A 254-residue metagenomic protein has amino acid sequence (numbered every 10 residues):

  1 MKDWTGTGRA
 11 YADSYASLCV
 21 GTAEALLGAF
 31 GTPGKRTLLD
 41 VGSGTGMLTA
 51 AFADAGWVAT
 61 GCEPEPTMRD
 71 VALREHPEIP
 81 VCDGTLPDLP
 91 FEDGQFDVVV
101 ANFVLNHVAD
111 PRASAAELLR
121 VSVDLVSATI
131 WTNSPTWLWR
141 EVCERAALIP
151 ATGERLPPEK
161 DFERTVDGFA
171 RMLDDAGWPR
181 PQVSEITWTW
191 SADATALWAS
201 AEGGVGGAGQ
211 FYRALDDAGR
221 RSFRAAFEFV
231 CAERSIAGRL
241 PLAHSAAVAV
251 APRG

Functional and structural regions predicted by a protein language model:
M1-G34, M47-A51, T67-E75: Conserved class I S-adenosyl-L-methionine
C19, T45-M47, K160-G254: Conserved Class I S-adenosyl-L-methionine
K35-T37, D124: Nucleotide donor/acceptor-binding cores
T37-D88: Class I SAM-dependent methyltransferase SAM/SAH-binding core
V100: A conserved beta-strand element that flanks and buttresses the S-adenosyl-L-methionine
F103-V104: Short catalytic micro-motifs in class I SAM-dependent methyltransferases
V108-E117: A short, conserved alpha-helix within the catalytic core of class I
R112, V123-D193: Conserved catalytic/acceptor-binding region of the Class I
